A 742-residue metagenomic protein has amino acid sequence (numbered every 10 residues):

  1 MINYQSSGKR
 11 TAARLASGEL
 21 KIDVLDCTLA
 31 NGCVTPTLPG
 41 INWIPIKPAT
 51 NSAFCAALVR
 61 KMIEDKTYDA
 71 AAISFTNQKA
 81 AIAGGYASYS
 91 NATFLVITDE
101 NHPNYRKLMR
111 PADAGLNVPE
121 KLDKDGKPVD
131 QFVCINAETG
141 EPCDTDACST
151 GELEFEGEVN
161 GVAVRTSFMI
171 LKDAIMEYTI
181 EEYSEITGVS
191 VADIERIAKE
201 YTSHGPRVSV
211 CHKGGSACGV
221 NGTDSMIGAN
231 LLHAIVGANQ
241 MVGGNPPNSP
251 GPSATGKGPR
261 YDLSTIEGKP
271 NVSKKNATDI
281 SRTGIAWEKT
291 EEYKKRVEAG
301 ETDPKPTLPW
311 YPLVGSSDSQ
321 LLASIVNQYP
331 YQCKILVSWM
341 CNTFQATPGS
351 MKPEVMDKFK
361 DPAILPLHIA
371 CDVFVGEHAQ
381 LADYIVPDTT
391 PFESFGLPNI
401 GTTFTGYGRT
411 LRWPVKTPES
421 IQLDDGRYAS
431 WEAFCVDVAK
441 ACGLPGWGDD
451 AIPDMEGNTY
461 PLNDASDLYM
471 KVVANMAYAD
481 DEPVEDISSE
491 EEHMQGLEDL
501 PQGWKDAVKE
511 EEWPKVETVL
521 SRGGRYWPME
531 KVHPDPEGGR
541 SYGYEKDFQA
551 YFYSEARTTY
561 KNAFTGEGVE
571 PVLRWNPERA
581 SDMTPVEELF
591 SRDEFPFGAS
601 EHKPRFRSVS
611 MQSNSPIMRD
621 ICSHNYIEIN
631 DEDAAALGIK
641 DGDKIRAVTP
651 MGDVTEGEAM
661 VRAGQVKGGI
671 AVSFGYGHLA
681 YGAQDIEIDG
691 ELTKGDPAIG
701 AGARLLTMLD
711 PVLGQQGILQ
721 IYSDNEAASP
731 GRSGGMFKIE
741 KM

Functional and structural regions predicted by a protein language model:
M1-L25, G32, A53, E138-G140 (+8 more regions): Extended redox/cofactor-interaction regions of prokaryotic respiratory oxidoreductases
G18, C33-H204: Long, well-ordered, tryptophan-enriched scaffold segments
E19-D23, I41-W43, N51, F94 (+15 more regions): Beta-sheet entry/capping signal
A49, L231, K358, A363-L367 (+3 more regions): C-terminal, active-site-flanking charged/polar segments
D69-I73, S209, Q240-P247, G446-P453: Flexible, glycine/charged-enriched surface loops at secondary-structure junctions
T76-A80, E200-Y201, G215, N245-G256 (+1 more regions): A glycine-rich phosphate-binding loop feature that marks nucleotide/adenosyl-phosphate handling sites
E182-V189, H212-V220, S249-A254, C341-F344: Conserved short loop/turn motifs at secondary-structure junctions
G219, P414-I487, Q612-E628, E632-M742: Long, contiguous, secondary-structure-rich segments that constitute the structural scaffold of globular domains
